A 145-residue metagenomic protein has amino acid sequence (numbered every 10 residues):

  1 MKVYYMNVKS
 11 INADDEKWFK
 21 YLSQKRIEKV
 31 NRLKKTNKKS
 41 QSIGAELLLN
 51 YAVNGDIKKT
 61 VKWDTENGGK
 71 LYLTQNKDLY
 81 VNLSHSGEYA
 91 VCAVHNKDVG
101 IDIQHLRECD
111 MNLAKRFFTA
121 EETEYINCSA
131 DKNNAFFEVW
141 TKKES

Functional and structural regions predicted by a protein language model:
M1-E144: Core catalytic alpha/beta fold that binds nucleotide/phospho-ligands
